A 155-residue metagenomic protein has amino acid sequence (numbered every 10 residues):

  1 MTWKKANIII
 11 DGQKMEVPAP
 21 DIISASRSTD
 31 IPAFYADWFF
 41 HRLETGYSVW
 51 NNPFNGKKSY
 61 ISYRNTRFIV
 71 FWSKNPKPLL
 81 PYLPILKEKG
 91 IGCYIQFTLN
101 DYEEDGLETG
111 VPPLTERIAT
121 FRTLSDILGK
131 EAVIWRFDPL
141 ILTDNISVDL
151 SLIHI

Functional and structural regions predicted by a protein language model:
M1-L107, F121-K130: Conserved Radical SAM active-site core
A25-T29, G110-L114, D144, V148: Short, charged/polar micro-motifs that form catalytic or ligand-binding hotspots
P76, G110-T120, L150-S151: Glycine-rich anion/phosphate-binding loops
L80-L83, G106-T109, T143-S151: A short acidic (Asp/Glu
E104-D105, E131-S147: Conserved strand-turn element in the central/C-terminal portion of the radical SAM core barrel that lines
I153-I155: Conserved small/polar residues in nucleotide/adenosyl-binding loops
